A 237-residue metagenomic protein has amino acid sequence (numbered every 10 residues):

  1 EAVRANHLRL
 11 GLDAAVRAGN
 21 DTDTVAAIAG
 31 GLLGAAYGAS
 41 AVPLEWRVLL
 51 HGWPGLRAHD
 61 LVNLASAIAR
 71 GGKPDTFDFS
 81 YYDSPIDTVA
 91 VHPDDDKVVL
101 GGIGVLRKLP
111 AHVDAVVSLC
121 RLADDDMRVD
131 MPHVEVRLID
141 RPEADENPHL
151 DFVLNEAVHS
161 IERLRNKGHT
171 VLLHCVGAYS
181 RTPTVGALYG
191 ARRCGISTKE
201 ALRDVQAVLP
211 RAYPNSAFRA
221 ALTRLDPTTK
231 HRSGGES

Functional and structural regions predicted by a protein language model:
E1-P74: Catalytic phosphate/nucleotide-handling subdomain of diverse soluble enzymes
L8-G11, T182-G186, A201: N-terminal alpha-helical segment
A26-Y37, T182-C194: Short, small-residue alpha-helix embedded
S40, R128-M131, G186-A187: Short amphipathic alpha-helical segments
A69-I86, P227-S237: C-terminal domain-closing interface element
S84-T170, A191-R224, K230: Cysteine-based protein phosphatase catalytic domain of the PTP/DSP
G168-A187: A phosphate-binding catalytic loop at a beta-strand-loop-alpha-helix junction that coordinates phosphoryl groups
